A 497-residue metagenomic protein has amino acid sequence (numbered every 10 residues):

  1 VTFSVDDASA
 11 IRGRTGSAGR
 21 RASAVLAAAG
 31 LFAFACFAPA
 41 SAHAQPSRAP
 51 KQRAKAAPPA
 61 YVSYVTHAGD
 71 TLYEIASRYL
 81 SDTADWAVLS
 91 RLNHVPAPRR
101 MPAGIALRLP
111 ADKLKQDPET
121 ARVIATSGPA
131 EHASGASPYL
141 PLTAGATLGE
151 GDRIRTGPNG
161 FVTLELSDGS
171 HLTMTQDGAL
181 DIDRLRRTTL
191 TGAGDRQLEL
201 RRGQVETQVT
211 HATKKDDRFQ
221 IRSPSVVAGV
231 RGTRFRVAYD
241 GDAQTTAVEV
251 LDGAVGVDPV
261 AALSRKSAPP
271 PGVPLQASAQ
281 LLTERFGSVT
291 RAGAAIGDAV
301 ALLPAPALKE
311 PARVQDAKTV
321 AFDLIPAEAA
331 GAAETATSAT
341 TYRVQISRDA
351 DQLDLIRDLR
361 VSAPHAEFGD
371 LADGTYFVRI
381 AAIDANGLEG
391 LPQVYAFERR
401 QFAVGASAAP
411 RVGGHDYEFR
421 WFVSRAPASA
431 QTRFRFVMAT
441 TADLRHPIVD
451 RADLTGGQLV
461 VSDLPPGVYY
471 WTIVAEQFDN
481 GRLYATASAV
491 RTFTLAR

Functional and structural regions predicted by a protein language model:
P50-L80: Primarily a LysM-type cell-wall glycan-binding module
R91, P102-I105, D112-A312: Flexible, surface-exposed loop/linker segments and immediately adjacent secondary-structure boundaries
V320-A336, E418-S429: Conserved aromatic anchor
T340-Q352, A430-V449: Extracellular low-complexity, O-glycosylation-prone stalks/linkers
I356-S362, V449-T455: Short beta-strand segments within Ig-like beta-sandwich modules, predominantly Fibronectin type-III
G369-T375, S462-V468: Surface-exposed, short loops/turns at beta-strand junctions within beta-sandwich domains
N386-R399, D479-L495: Extracellular fibronectin type III
